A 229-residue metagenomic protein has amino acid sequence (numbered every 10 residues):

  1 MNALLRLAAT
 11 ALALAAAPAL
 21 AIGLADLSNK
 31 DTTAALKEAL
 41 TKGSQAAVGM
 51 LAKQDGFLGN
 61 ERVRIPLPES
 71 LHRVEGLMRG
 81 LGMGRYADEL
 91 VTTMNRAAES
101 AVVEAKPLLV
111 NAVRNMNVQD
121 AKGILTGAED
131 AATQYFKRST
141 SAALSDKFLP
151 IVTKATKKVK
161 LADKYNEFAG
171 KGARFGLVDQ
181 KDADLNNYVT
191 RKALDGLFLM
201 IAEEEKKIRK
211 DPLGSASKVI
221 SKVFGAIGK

Functional and structural regions predicted by a protein language model:
M1-A9: Bacterial N-terminal signal peptides that target proteins for export
A15-A21: Sec/Tat signal peptide C-region and signal peptidase I cleavage site
I22-T93: N-terminal Sec/ER secretory leader and immediately downstream segment of secreted/extracellular precursors
A47, N117, P212: Residue-level signature of catalytic and energy-coupling elements of molecular machines, predominantly ATP/GTP-dependent
L51, S100, E104, Q134 (+1 more regions): Alpha-helical transmembrane segments and their juxtamembrane interface "caps" in small multi-pass membrane proteins
G84-A155: Mid-length scaffold segments of soluble, non-membrane domains
I151-L197: An amphipathic alpha-helical core segment
A193-K229: A cross-kingdom marker for long, charged
